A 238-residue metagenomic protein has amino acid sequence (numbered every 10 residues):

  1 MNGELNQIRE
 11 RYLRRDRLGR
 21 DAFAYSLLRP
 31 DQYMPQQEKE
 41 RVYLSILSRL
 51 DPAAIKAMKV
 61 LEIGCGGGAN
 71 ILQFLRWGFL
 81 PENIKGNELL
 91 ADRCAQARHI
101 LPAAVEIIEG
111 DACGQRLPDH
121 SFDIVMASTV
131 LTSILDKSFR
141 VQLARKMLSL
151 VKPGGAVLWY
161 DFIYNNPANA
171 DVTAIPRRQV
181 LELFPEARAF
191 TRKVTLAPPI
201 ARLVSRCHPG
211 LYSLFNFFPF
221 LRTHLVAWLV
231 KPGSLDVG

Functional and structural regions predicted by a protein language model:
M1-S26: N-terminal, positively charged/glycine-rich alpha-helical extensions of SAM-dependent methyltransferases
Q36-K56, Q73: Conserved alpha-helix/loop element of class I SAM-dependent methyltransferases that forms part of the SAM/SAH-binding
L61, G67-G114: Class I SAM-dependent methyltransferase SAM/SAH-binding core
C113-V125: A short acidic, Gly/Pro-enriched loop at the edge of an enzyme's catalytic core that lines a small-molecule cofactor
V141-P153: A short glycine-rich, Lys/Arg-flanked "PGG" loop and its adjoining helix->strand segment in the class I
G154-D161: Conserved beta-strand signature within the Rossmann-like core of class I S-adenosyl-L-methionine
D171-A187, T191-R192: Short alpha-helix
R178, R192-G238: A C-terminal cap/extension of S-adenosyl-L-methionine-dependent methyltransferases that defines the acceptor-substrate
